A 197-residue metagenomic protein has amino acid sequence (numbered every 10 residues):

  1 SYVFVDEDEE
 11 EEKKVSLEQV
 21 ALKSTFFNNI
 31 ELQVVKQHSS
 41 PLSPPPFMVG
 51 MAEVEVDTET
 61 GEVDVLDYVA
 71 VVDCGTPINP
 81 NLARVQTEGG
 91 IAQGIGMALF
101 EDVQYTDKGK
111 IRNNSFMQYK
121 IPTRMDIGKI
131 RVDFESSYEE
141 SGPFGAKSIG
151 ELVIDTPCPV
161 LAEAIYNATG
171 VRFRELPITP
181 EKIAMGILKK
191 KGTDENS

Functional and structural regions predicted by a protein language model:
S1-S197: Cofactor-binding beta-sheet edge motifs in enzyme active sites
